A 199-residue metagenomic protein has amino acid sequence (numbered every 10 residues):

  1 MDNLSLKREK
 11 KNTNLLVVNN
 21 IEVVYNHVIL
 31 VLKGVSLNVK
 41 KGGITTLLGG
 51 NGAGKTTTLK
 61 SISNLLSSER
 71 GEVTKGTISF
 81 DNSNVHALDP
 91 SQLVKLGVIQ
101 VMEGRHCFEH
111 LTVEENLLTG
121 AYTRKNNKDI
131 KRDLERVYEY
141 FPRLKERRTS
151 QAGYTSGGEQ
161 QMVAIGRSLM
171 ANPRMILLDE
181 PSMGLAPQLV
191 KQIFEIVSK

Functional and structural regions predicted by a protein language model:
L16-V18, L32: Conserved structural motif at the start of ABC-family nucleotide-binding domains
N26-H27, L66-E69, V113-R132, Y140-K145: ABC-type ATPase nucleotide-binding domains, specifically the catalytic core motifs of the NBD
L48-G50: The feature captures the beta-strand-to-loop junction immediately N-terminal to the Walker
L65-L66, T77-K95: ABC ATPase NBD Q-loop/coupling interface
L111, Y154-T155, S168-L169: ABC ATPase signature
Q151-T155, E159: Conserved ABC ATPase signature
M170-R174: A short, proline-enriched helix->beta-strand linker immediately N-terminal to the Walker B motif in ABC-type P-loop
K191-K199: Helical segment within the ABC ATPase nucleotide-binding domain
